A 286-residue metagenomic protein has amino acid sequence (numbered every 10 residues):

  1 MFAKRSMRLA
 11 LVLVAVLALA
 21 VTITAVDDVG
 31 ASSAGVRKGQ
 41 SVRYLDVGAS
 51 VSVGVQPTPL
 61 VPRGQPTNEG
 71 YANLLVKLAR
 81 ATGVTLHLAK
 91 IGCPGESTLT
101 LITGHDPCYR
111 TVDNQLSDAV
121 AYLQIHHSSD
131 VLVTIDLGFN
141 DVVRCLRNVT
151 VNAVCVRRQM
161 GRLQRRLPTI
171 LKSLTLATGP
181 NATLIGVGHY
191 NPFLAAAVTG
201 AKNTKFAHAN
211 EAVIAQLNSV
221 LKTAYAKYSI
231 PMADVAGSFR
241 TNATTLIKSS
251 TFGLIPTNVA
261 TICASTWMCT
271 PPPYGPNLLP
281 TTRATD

Functional and structural regions predicted by a protein language model:
F2-G30: Secretory targeting and sorting signals
D28, V53, S97, F193 (+1 more regions): Flexible, glycine-rich phosphate/dinucleotide-binding loops and adjacent beta-alpha linkers at cofactor/substrate
S32-G95, V133: Serine-esterase "nucleophile elbow" of acetyl-processing enzymes
V55-E69, S97-R110, V154-R158: Acidic/histidine-rich helix-loop elements that form or flank divalent-metal/phosphate-binding sites at the catalytic
G64, N68, N210, N277-T285: Aromatic-acidic/polar surface patches that form glycan- and anion
K90-T98, S238-T241: Acidic helix-start/capping segments at beta-turn-to-alpha-helix junctions
R110-G275, T282: Alpha-helical cap/lid subdomain in secreted, periplasmic, or secretory-pathway luminal O-acyl-processing enzymes
